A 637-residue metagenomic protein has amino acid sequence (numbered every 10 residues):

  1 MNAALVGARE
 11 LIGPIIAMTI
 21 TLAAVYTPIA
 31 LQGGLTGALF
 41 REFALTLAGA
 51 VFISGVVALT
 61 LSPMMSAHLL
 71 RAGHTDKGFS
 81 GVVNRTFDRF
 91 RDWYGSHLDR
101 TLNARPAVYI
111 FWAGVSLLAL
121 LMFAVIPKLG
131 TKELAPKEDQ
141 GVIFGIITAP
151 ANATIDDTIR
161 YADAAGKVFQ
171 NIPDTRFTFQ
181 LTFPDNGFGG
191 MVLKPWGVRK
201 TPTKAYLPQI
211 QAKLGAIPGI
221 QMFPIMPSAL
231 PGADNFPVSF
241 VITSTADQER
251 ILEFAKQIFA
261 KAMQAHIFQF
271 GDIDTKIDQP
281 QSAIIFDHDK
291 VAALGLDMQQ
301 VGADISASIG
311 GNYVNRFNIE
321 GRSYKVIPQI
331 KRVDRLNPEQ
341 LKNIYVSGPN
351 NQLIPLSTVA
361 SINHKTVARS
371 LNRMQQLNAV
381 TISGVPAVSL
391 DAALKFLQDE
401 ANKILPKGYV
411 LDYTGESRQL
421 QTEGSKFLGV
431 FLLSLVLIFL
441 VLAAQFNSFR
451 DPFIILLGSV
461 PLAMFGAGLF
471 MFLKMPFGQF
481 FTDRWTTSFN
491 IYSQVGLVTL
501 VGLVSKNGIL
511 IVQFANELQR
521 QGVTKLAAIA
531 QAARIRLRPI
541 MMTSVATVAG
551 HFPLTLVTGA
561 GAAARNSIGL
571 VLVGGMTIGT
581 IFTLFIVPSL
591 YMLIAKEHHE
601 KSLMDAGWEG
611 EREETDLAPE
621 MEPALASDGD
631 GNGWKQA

Functional and structural regions predicted by a protein language model:
A4-I16, L35-A48, F90-P106, P127 (+13 more regions): Alpha-helical membrane-interface segments at transmembrane helix boundaries
R9-L11, F79-E133, M191, F240 (+2 more regions): Signature of alpha-helical transmembrane segments and their immediate interfacial
I12-L31, A38-S80, G189, N507 (+3 more regions): Transmembrane alpha-helices and their membrane-interface boundaries in multi-pass membrane transporters and channels
T27, L31, G49, L440-R536 (+4 more regions): Hydrophobic transmembrane alpha-helices and their membrane-interface caps in long multi-pass transport proteins
I29-L39, A113-N152, V198-T201, D234-P237 (+1 more regions): Transmembrane helices with small-residue packing motifs
W112, A119-A124, G141-A151, N186-V198 (+7 more regions): Short, hydrophobic beta-strand segments
F144, D156-D234, F259, D289-G311: Solvent-exposed, membrane-proximal periplasmic/extracellular interface segments of envelope transport and secretion
L252, Q257-S434, I438, A443 (+1 more regions): Extracytoplasmic/periplasmic membrane-proximal domains and adjacent transmembrane bundles of envelope biogenesis
